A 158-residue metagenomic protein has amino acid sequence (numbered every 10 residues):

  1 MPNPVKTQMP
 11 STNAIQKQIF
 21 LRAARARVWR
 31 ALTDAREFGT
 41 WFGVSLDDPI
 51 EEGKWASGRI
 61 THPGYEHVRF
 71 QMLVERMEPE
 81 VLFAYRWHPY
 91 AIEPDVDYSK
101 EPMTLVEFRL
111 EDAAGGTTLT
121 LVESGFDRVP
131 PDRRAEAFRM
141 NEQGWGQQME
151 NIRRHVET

Functional and structural regions predicted by a protein language model:
M1-D47: Hydrophobic ligand-binding cavity/cleft-lining segments
M9-S11, G64-V68, Y98-P102: A generic structural micro-feature
Q16, R36-Q71, L82: Short beta-edge strand/loop motif at the mouth of beta-sheet-based domains
I19, F70-R76, M103-E111: Hydrophobic/aromatic beta-strand elements that line small-molecule binding cavities or substrate pockets in beta-rich
R25-A26, E75-F83, R109-T118, R154: A short, structured loop/turn motif at beta-sheet edges
V28-W29, F38, A56-G58, V74 (+4 more regions): Hydrophobic pocket/interface hotspot
H88-E93, V122-V129: Short, solvent-exposed aromatic-acidic interface loops
G125-T158: A conserved amphipathic terminal alpha-helix motif
